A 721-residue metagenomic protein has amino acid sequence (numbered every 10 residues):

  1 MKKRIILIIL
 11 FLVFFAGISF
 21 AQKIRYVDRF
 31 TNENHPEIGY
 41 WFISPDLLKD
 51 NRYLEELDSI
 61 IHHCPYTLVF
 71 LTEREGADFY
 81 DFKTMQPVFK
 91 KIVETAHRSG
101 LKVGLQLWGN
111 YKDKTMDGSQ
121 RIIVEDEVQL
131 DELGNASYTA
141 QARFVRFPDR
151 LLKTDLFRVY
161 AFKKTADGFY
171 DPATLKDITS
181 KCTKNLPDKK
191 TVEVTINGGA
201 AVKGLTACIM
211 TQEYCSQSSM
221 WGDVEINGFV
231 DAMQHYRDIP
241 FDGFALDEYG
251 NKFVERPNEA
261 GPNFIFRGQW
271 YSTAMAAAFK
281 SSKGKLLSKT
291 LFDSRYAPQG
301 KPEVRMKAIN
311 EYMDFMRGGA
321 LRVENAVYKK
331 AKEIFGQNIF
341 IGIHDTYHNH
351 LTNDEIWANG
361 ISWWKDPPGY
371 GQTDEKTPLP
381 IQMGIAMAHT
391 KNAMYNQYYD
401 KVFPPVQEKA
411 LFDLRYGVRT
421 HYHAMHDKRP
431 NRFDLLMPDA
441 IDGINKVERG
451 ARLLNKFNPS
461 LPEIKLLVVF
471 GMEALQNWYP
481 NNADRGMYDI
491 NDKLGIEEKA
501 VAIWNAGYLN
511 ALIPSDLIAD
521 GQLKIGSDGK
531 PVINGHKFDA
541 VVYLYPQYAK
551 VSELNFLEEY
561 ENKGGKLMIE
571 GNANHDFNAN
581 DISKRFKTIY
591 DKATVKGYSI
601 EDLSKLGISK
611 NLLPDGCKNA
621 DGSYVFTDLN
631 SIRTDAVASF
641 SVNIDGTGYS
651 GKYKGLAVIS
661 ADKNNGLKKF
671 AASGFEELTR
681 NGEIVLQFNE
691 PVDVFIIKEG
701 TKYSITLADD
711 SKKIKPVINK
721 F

Functional and structural regions predicted by a protein language model:
M1-R4: Positively charged n-region of N-terminal signal peptides that target proteins for export
L7-L10, V541: Intrinsic structural disorder/low-complexity segments
I9-F15, S19-K252, K330, E677-F721: Mature N-terminal, pre-catalytic/accessory segment of carbohydrate-active enzymes
A21, T84, E259-A260, N481-A483 (+1 more regions): Short, glycine/charged-enriched secondary-structure capping and boundary segments
I38, K49, L68-V69, F89-L105 (+6 more regions): Carbohydrate-binding surfaces of carbohydrate-active enzymes
N51-Y53, K114-G118, V254-A260, W478-Y479 (+1 more regions): Short, solvent-exposed loop/turn and secondary-structure capping segments
A245-D247, V254-F266: Active-site acid/base region of carbohydrate-active enzymes
W364: Glycine/charged-rich beta-loop-alpha catalytic/anionic-binding loops adjacent to active sites
